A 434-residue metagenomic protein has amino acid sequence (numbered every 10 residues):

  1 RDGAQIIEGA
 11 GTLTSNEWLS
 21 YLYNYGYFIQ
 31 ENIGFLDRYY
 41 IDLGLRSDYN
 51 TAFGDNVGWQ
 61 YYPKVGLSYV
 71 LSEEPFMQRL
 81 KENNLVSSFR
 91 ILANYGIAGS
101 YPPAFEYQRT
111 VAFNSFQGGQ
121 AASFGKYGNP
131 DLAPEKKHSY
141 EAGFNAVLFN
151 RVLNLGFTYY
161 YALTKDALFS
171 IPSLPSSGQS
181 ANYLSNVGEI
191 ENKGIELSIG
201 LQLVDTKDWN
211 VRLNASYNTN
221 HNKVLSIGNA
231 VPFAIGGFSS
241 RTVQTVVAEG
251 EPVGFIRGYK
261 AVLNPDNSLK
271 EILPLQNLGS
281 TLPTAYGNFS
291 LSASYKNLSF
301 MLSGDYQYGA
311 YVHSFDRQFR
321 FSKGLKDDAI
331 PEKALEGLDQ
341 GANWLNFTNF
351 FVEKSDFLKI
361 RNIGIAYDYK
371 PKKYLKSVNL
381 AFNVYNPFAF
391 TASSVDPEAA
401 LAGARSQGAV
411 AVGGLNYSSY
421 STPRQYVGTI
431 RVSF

Functional and structural regions predicted by a protein language model:
R1-A10, Q78-K136, V152-N154, T158-I190 (+3 more regions): Solvent-exposed loop/turn elements at secondary-structure boundaries
R1-Y40, Y95, Y107, S419: Outer-membrane beta-barrel transmembrane domain signature of Gram-negative proteins, especially the mid-to-C-terminal
L19-Y23, D55-Y61, N83-L85, F124 (+7 more regions): Short sequence motifs at beta-strands and strand-loop junctions characteristic of Gram-negative outer-membrane
L22-G54, G58-E73, K137-Y140, L148-L155 (+7 more regions): Surface-exposed extracellular loop regions of Gram-negative outer-membrane beta-barrel proteins
R38, S72-F89, F149-V152, V204-V211 (+3 more regions): Short loop/turn motifs that connect adjacent beta-strands in outer-membrane beta-barrel proteins
L43-S47, L67, I91-I97, Y107 (+6 more regions): Transmembrane beta-barrel strands of outer-membrane/channel proteins
Y49-D55, E73-M77, I97-P103, N150 (+7 more regions): Gram-negative outer-membrane beta-barrel proteins
G118-S123, L163-V187, N214, H221-T281 (+6 more regions): Surface-exposed, extracytoplasmic segments of Gram-negative outer-membrane nutrient-acquisition systems
